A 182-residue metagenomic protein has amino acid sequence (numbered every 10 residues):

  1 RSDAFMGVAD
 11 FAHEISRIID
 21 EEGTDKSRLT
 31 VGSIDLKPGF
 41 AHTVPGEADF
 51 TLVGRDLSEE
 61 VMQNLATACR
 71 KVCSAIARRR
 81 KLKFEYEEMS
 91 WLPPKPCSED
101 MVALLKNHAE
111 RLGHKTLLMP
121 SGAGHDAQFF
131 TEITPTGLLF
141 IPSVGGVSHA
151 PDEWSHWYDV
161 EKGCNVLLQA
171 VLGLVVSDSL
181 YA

Functional and structural regions predicted by a protein language model:
R1-E60: Midchain, well-structured core segments that form catalytic/ion-binding scaffolds
F5-S16, R70, K106, T131 (+2 more regions): Predominant activation on well-ordered alpha-helical scaffold segments within soluble catalytic domains
F11-E22, R55, V72-R80, H108-L112 (+1 more regions): Change "in soluble alpha/beta enzymes" to "in soluble alpha/beta proteins
A12-D20, E87, W91-P142: Active-site-adjacent substrate-binding region of metalloamidase/peptidase-like peptide-processing proteins
R17-V31, I76-E87, K115-P120, V176-A182: Flexible, glycine/charged-enriched surface loops at secondary-structure junctions
T30-G39, T51-S58, K83-V102, Q128: A short beta-alpha structural unit
G46, K115-V166, L174: Zn-dependent metallopeptidase/amidohydrolase metal-coordination segment
N64-C73: Short amphipathic alpha-helices in soluble, non-transmembrane regions that often serve as interface/regulatory elements
